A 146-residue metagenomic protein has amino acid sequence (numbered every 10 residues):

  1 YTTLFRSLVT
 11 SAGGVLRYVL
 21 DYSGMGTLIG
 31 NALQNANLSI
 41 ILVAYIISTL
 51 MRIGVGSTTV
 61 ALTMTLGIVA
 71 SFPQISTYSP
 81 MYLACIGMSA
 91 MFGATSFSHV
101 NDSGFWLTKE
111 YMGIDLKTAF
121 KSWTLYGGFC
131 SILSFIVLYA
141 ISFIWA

Functional and structural regions predicted by a protein language model:
Y1-L4: Short, small-residue-biased leader/transition segments that mark boundaries at the very start of proteins
S7, L42, I46, L50 (+3 more regions): Generic alpha-helical transmembrane segments of integral inner-membrane proteins, especially permease/transport modules
T10-G13, A36-F72, S76, A90-M91: Hydrophobic alpha-helical transmembrane segments of multi-pass integral membrane proteins, predominantly secondary
L16-G30, G54, S79, L138-A146: Transmembrane helix-loop junctions in multi-pass membrane proteins
R17-S23, R52-M64, A94-D102: Short helix-coil transition sites and intra-membrane helix breaks within transmembrane domains of multi-pass
M25-I40, A84-S98: Structural signature of hydrophobic alpha-helical transmembrane segments
I41-I46, G87-M88, F120, T124 (+1 more regions): Hydrophobic alpha-helical transmembrane segments
F92-A146: Juxtamembrane and boundary regions of transmembrane helices in multi-pass small-molecule transporters and channels
